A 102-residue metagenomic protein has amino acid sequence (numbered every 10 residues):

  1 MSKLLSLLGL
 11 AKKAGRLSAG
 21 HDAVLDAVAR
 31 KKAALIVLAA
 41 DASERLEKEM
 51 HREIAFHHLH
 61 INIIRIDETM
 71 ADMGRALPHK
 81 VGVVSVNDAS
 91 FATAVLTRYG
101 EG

Functional and structural regions predicted by a protein language model:
K3-L38: N-terminal first-folded block
G15, A34-L35, I61-I64, V81-V84: Structural motif
D22, D41, I66-A71, A89: Short, ordered loop/turn segments at secondary-structure junctions
A27-H60: N-terminal positively charged helical leader segments and presequences
E53-V81: Mid-chain, well-packed structural core segment of small domains
M70-G102: C-terminal structural segments of small proteins and small subunits
